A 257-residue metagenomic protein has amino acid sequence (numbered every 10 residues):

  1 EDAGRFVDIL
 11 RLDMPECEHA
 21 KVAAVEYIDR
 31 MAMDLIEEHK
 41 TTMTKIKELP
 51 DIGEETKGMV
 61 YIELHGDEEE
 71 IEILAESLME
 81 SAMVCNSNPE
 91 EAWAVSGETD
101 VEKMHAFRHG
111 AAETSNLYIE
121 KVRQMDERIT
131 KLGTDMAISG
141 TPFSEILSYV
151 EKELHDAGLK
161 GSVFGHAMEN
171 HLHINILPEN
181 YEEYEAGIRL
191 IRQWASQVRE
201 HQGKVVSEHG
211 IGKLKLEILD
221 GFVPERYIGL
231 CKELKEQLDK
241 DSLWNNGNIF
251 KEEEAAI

Functional and structural regions predicted by a protein language model:
E1-F6, L190-Q197, I228-S242: Short, conserved aromatic-histidine micro-motifs
G4-I188, H201: C-terminal substrate-recognition/cap domain of FAD-linked oxidoreductases
V22, E90-E91, V205-S207, L243-N246: Acidic/polar loop patches that form or flank catalytic/metal-binding clefts of enzymes that bind anionic ligands
H166, K204-I211, N246-I249: Short acidic/histidine-rich active-site segments
R192-G229: C-terminal structured "cap/appendage" subdomains that terminate the fold
L216-I257: Activity-critical C-terminal alpha-helical subdomain
